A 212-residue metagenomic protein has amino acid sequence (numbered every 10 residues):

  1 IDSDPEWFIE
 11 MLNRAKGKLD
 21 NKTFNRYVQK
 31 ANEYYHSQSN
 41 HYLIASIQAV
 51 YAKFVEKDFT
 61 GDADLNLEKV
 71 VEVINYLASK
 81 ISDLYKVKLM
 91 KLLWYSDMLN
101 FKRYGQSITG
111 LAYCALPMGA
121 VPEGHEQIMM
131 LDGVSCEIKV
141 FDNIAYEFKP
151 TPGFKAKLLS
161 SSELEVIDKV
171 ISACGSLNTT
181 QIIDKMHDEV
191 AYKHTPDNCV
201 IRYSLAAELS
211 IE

Functional and structural regions predicted by a protein language model:
D2-E212: Domain-edge interaction signal
